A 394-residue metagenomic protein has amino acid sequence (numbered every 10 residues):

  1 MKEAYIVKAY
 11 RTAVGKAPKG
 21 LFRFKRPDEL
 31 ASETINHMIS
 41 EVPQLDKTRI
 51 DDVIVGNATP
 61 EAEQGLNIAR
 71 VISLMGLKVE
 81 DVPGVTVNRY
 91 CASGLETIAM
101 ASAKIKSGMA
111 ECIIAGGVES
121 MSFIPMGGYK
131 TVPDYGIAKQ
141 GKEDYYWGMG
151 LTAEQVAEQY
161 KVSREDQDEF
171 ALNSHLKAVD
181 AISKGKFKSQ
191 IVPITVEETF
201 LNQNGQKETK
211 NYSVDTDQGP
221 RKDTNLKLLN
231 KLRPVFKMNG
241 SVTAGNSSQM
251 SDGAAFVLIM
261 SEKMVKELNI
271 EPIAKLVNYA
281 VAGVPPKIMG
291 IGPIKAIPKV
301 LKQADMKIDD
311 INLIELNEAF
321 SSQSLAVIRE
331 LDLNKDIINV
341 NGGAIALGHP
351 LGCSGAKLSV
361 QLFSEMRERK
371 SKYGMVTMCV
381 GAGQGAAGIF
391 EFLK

Functional and structural regions predicted by a protein language model:
M1-P27, N225-I291, K295, K302 (+3 more regions): Condensing-enzyme catalytic core mediating Claisen C-C bond formation in acyl metabolism
R11-A13, F24, D28-E33, Q44 (+3 more regions): N-terminal extracellular/periplasmic Venus flytrap/periplasmic-binding protein-like
K16-P18, S102-Y160, K222-T224: Glycine-rich loop/linker segments at domain edges
R23-I113, V118-Y135, I191-V214, K287 (+1 more regions): Conserved beta-ketoacyl condensing-enzyme motif
K25, N57-E111, V132, D144-L151 (+3 more regions): Conserved catalytic cysteine-centered active-site region of acyl-thioester-dependent Claisen-condensing enzymes
P27-P43, I68-I72, T97, M149-V156 (+5 more regions): Short, well-ordered amphipathic alpha-helical segments that serve as non-catalytic structural scaffolds within diverse
N88-V118, A157-K186, F256-K263, I328 (+2 more regions): Active-site-proximal alpha-helical scaffold in enzymes
F187-Q190, F200, V277-A346: Active-site pocket-lining segment
